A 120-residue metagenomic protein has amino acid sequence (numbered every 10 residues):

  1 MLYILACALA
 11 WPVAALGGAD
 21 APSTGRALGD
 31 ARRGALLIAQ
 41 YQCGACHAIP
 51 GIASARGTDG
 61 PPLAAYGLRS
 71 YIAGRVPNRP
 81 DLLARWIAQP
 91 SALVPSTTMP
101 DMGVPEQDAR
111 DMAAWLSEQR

Functional and structural regions predicted by a protein language model:
Y3-A14: Bacterial N-terminal signal peptides
W11, G17-A39: Electrostatic cytochrome c docking/interface patches
R26-D30, R75, V104: Extracytoplasmic/periplasmic, Sec-exported soluble proteins
A31, A35-L36, P50-A84: Gly/Gly-Pro-rich "capping" loops immediately C-terminal to redox-active cysteine motifs in periplasmic/lumenal
G34, Q40-P50, L83, M99 (+1 more regions): The canonical Cys-X-X-Cys-His
C43, Y71, S91-P95: Generic structural signal for secondary-structure transition and capping sites
G57-Y66, W86-Q119: Axial heme c-ligation environment in periplasmic c-type cytochrome domains
